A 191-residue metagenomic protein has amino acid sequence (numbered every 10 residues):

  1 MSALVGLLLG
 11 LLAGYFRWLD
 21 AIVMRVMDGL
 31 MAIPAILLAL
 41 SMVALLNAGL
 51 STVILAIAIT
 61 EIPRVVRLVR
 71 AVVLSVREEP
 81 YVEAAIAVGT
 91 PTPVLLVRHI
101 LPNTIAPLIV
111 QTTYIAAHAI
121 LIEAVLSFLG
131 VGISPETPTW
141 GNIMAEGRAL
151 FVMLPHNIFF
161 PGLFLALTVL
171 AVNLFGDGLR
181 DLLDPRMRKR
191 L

Functional and structural regions predicted by a protein language model:
M1-A13, L38, M42, L55 (+8 more regions): Hydrophobic alpha-helical transmembrane segments of multipass integral membrane proteins, especially permease/channel
M1-G6, L11-V76, E83: Generic hydrophobic transmembrane alpha-helix motif, especially the helices
G6, G14, A39, V43 (+4 more regions): Juxtamembrane/transmembrane-helix interface segments of polytopic membrane transporters
R17-D20, M24, L74-E78, V82-V110: Amphipathic cytosolic juxtamembrane alpha-helices at the membrane-cytosol interface of multi-pass membrane transporters
W18-A21, P34, L50-S51, P93 (+3 more regions): Residues that define the loop-to-transmembrane-helix transition and helix capping in multi-pass membrane transporters
A21-D28, A71, E83, A87 (+3 more regions): Short amphipathic alpha-helical coupling elements at transmembrane boundaries
M31, M42-N47, I57, V72-V73 (+2 more regions): Glycine-rich helix-loop "coupling/hinge" segments at transmembrane-helix boundaries in multipass transporters
L174-L191: Short cytosolic juxtamembrane segments of multi-pass membrane proteins
